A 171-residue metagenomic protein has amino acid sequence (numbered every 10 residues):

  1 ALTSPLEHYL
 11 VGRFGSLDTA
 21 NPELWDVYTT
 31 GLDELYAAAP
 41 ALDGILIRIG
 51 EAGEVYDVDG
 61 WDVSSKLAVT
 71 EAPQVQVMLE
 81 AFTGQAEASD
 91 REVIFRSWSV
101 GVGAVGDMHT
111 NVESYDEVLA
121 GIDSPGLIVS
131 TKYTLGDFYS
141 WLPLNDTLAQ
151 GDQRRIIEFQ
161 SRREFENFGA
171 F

Functional and structural regions predicted by a protein language model:
A1-W141, E166-F168: Aromatic-lined carbohydrate-binding surfaces of glycoside hydrolases
L135-D137, T147-F171: Structured mid-domain segments that build the active-site/substrate or prosthetic-cofactor binding neighborhood
L144: Short, polar loop motifs at secondary-structure junctions
